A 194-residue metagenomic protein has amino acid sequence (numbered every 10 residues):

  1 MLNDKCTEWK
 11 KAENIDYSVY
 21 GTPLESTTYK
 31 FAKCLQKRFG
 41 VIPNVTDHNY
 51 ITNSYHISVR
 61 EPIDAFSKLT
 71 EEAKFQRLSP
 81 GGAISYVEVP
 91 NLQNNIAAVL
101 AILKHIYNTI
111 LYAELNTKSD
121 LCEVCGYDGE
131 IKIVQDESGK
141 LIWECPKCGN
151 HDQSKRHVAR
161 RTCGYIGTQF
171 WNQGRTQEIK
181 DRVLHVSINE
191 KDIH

Functional and structural regions predicted by a protein language model:
M1-H194: Long, C-terminal-biased catalytic regions of enzyme "large/alpha" subunits
